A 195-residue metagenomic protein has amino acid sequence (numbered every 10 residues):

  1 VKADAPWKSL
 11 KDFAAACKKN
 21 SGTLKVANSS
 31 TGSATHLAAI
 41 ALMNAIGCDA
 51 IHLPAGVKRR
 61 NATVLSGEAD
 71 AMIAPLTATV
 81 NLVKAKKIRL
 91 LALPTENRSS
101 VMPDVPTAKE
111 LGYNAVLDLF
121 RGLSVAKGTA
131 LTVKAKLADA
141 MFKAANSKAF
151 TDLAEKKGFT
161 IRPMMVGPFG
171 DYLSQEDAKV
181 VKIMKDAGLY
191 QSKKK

Functional and structural regions predicted by a protein language model:
V1-R59, D118-L153: Hinge/capping helix and adjacent helix->loop/strand transition within the periplasmic-binding protein
S9, G67-E68, K87, G112 (+2 more regions): Conserved functional loop/turn residues at catalytic and ligand-binding sites
S9-L10, V105, V166: Structural motif detector for alpha-helix initiation sites
C17, V64, V83, A144-A145 (+1 more regions): Hydrophobic residues in alpha-helical segments
G22-V105: Ligand-binding pocket segment of bilobal, Venus flytrap-like solute-binding proteins
A45-C48, L131-K195: An extracytoplasmic/periplasmic, membrane-proximal ligand-sensing/linker region
T79-N146, T151, Q175-A178, K195: C-terminal lobe and pocket-closing loops of periplasmic/extracytoplasmic Venus-flytrap solute-binding proteins
